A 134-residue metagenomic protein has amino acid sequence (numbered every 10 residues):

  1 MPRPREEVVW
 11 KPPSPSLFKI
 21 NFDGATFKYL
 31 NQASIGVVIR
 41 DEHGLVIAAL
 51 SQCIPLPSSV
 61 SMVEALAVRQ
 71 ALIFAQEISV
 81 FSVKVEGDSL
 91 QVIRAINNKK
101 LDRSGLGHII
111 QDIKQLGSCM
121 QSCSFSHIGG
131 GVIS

Functional and structural regions predicted by a protein language model:
M1-S134: Primary recognition of RNase H-like, Mg2+-dependent phosphodiesterase/nuclease domains
